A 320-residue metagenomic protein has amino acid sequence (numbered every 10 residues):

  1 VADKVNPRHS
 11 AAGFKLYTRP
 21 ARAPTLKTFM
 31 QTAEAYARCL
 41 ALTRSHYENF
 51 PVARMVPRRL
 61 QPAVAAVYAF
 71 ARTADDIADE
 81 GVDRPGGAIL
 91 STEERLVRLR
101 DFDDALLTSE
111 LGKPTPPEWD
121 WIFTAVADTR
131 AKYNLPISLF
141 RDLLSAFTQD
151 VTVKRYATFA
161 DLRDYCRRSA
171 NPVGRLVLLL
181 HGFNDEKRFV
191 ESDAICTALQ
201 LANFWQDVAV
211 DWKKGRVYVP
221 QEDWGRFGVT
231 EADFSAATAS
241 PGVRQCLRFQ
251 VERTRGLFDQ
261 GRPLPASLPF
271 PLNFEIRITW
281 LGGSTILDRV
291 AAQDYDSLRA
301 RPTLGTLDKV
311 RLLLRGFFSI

Functional and structural regions predicted by a protein language model:
V1-L26: Intrinsic disorder/low-complexity segments
L26-Q200, W205, A209-I320: Catalytic cores of Mg2+-dependent Asp-rich isoprenoid enzymes
